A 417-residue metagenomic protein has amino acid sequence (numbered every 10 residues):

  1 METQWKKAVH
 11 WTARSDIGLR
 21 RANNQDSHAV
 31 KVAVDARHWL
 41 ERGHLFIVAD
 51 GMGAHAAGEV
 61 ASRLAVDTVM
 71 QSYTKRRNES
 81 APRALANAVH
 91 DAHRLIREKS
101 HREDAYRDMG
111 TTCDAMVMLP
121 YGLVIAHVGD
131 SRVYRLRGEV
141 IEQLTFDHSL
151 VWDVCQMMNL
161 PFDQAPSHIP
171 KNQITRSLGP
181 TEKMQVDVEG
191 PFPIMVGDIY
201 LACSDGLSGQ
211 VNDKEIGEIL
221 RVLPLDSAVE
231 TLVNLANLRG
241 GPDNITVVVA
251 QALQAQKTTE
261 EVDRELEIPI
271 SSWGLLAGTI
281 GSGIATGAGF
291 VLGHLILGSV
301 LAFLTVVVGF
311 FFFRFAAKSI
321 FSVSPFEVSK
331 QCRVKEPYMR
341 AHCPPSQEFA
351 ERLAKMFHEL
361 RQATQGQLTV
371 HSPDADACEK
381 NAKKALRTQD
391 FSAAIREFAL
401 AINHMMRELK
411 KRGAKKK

Functional and structural regions predicted by a protein language model:
M1-K384, S392-K417: PP2C/PPM-type serine/threonine phosphatase catalytic domain
